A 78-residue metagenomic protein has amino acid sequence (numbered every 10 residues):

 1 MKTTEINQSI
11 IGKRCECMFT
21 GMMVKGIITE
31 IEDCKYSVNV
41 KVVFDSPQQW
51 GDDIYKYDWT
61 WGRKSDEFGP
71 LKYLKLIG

Functional and structural regions predicted by a protein language model:
M1-I11: Mixed-charge, Lys/Arg-rich low-complexity intrinsically disordered regions
N7, T29, V43-D45, I77: A structural detector for beta-sheet-dominated domains
M23-E32: Short beta-strand-centered aromatic/proline hotspots
K35-V43: Short, solvent-exposed secondary-structure boundary/capping segments
P47-G78: Intrinsically disordered, low-complexity, charged/polar segments
